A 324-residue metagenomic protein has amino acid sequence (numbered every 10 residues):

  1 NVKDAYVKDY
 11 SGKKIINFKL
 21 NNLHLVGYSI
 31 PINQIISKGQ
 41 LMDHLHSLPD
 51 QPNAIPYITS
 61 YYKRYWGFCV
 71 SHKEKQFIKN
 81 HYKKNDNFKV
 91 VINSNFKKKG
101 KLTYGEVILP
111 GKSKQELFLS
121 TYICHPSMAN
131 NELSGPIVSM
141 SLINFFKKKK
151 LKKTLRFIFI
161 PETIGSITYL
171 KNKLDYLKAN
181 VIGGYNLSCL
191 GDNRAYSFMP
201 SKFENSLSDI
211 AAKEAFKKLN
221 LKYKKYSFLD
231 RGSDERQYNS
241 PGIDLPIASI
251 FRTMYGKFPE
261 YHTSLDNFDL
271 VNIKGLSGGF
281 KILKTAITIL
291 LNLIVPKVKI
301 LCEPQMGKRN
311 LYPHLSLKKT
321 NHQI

Functional and structural regions predicted by a protein language model:
N1-I324: N-terminal hydrophobic/helix-forming segments and targeting peptides
